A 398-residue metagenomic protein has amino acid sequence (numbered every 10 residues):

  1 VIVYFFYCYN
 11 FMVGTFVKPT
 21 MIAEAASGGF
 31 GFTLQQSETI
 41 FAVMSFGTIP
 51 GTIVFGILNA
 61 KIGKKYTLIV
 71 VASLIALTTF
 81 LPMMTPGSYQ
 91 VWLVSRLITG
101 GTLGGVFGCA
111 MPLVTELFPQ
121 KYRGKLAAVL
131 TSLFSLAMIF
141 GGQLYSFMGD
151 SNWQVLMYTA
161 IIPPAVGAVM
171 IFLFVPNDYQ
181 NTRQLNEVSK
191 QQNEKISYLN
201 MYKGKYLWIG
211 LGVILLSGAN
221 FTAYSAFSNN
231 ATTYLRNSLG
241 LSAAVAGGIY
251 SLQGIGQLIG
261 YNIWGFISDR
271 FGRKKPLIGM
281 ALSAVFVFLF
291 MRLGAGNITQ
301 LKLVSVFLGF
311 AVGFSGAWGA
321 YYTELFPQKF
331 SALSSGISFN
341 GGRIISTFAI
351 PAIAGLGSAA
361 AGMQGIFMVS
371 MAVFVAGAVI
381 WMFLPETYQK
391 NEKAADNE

Functional and structural regions predicted by a protein language model:
I2-A26, Y224-T232: Extracytoplasmic
G14-F16, Y206-Y261: Extracytoplasmic gate region of multi-pass secondary transporters
V17-P50: Extracellular/periplasmic helix-loop-helix junction of adjacent transmembrane segments in MFS-like secondary
A42-G56, S251-I263: Central cavity-lining transmembrane alpha-helices of secondary-active solute carriers, predominantly the Major
P50-P86, F271: Conserved MFS/SLC helix-loop-helix module at the cytosolic interface between two early adjacent transmembrane helices
S73-G87, L282-G296: C-terminal ends and interior cores of transmembrane alpha-helices in multi-pass membrane transporters/permeases
S95-S132: Cytoplasmic helix-loop-helix junction between adjacent transmembrane helices in 12-TM secondary transporters
L130-L173: Helix-loop-helix hairpin linking two adjacent transmembrane segments in secondary transporters
